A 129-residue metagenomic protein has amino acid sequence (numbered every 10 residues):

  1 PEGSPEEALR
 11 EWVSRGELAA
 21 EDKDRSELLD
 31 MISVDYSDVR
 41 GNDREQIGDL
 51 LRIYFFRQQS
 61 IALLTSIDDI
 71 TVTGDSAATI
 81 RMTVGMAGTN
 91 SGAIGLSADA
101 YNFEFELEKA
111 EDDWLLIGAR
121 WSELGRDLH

Functional and structural regions predicted by a protein language model:
P1-M31, Q46-G48, I53: Short, low-complexity N-terminal intrinsically disordered segments enriched in polar/charged residues
G3, D38-G41, I94: Charge-dense, low-complexity intrinsically disordered segments
W12, L64, D99-Y101: Residues that act as N-cap/strand-start positions at coil-to-secondary-structure junctions
A20, R44, A62-L63, S122 (+1 more regions): Amphipathic alpha-helical interaction segments
D22, G41, S60, D113-L116: Charged, solvent-exposed alpha-helical segments that act as regulatory interaction surfaces
L29-T73, A77, R81-M86: Short solvent-exposed beta->alpha transition segments
T73-H129: Exposed beta-sheet edge and beta->alpha loop/turn motif
